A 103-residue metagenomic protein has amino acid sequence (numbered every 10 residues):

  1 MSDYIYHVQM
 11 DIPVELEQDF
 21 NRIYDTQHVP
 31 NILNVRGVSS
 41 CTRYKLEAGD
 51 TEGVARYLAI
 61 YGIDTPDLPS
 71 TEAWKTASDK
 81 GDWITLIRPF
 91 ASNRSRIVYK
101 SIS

Functional and structural regions predicted by a protein language model:
M1-S103: Macromolecular interaction modules
